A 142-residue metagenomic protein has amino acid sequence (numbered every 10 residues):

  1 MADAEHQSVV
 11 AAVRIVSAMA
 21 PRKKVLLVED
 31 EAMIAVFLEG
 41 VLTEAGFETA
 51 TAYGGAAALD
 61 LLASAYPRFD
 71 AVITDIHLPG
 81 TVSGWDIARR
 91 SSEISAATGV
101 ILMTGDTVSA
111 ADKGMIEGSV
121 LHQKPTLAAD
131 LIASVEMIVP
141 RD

Functional and structural regions predicted by a protein language model:
M1-L26, R68, S92-E93, A97 (+2 more regions): Non-catalytic signal-transmission and effector/linker regions of two-component phosphorelay proteins
E29: Conserved acidic carboxylate
V36-E44: Charged docking surfaces used in two-component/phosphorelay signaling
T51-A71: Acidic, metal-coordinating helix/loop segments flanking the phosphotransfer/catalytic sites of two-component signaling
G54, V82-I87: Acidic catalytic/metal-coordinating carboxylates
A63, W85-A97: Short amphipathic alpha-helix used as the core "switch/output" element in two-component signaling
D75-I76: Active-site residues of response regulator receiver
